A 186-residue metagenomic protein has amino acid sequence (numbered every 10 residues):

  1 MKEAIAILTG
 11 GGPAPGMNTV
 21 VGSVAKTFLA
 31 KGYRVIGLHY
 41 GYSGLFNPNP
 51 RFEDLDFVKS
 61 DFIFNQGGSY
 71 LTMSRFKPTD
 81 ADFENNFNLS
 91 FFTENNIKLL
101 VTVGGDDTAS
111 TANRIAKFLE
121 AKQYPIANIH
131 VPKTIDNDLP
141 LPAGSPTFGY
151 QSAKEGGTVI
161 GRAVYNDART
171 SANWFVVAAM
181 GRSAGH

Functional and structural regions predicted by a protein language model:
M1-N49: N-terminal phosphate-binding or glycine-rich loops at protein starts, especially the Walker A/P-loop of NTPases
A4-G12, S69-S74, K98-G104, W174-A179: Short glycine-rich or small-residue beta-strand-to-loop segments that form or flank ligand, phosphate, metal/Fe-S
G10-G12, Y33, L38-G44, R75-F76 (+4 more regions): Short, ordered loop/turn segments at secondary-structure junctions
T19-V24, D107-I126: Short Gly/Thr/Asp-enriched flexible loops that form oxyanion-binding sites at enzyme active sites
G32, L38-H39, F118-A143, Y150-G156: Short, acidic/small-residue loops that bind anionic groups at enzyme active sites
F46-K98, D107-A109, P146-V159: Glycine-rich oxoanion-binding loops at beta->alpha junctions
P146, T170-H186: Conserved anion/nucleotide-ligand pocket segment
S152-D167, R182-H186: Active-site glycine-rich loop that binds ribose-phosphate moieties when present
